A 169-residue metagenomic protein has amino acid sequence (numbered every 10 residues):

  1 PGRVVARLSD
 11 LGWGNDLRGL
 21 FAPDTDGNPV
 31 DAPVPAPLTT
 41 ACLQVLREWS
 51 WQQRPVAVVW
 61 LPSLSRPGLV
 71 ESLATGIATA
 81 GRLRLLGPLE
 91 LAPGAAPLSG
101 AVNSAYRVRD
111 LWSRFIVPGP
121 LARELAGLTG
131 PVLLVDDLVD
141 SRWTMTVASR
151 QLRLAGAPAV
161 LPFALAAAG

Functional and structural regions predicted by a protein language model:
P1-A57, P67, E71, T75 (+2 more regions): Active-site-facing substrate-recognition patch
L61-L64: Structural motif
I77, G81, L152-R153: Hydrophobic alpha-helical packing residues
G130-L133, T146-G169: PRPP-dependent phosphoribosyltransferase catalytic core
D137: Active-site-proximal glycine-rich helix-loop-beta segment
D140-S141: Activation segment
